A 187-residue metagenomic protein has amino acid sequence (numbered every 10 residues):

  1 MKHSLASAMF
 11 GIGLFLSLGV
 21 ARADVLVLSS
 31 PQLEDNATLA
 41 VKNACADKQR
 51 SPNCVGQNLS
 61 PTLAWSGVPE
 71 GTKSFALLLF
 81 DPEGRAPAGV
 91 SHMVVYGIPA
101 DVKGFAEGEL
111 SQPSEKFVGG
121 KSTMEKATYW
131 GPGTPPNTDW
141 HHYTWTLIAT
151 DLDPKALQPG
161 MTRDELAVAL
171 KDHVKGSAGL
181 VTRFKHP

Functional and structural regions predicted by a protein language model:
M1-S7: Positively charged n-region of N-terminal signal peptides that target proteins for export
S7-S17: Bacterial N-terminal signal peptides
R22-P187: N-terminus-centered regions that define maturation/targeting leaders and the start of the first functional domain
